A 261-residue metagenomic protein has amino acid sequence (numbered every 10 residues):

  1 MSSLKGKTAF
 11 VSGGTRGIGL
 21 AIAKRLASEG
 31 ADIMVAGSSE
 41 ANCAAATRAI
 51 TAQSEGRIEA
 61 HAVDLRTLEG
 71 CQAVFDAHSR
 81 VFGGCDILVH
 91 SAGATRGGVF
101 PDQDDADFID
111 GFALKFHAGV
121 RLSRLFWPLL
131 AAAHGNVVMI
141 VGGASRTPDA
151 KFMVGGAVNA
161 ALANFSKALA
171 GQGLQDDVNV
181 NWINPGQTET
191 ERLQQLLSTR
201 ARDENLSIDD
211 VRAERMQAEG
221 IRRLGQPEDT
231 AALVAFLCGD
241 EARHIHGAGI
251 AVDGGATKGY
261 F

Functional and structural regions predicted by a protein language model:
T8, T15-R16, S39: Conserved glycine-rich cofactor-binding loop
C71, V99-F100, D104-F112, R215: Substrate-binding pocket helix/loop in short-chain dehydrogenase/reductase
P128, G171-Q172, R243: Alpha-helical segment proximal to the catalytic Tyr-Lys
N136-L162, S166-Q175, Q187-T188, Q217: Catalytic loop of short-chain dehydrogenase/reductase
T147, A235, H246-F261: Short C-terminal tail/terminal secondary-structure segment of NAD(P)H-dependent dehydrogenase/reductase domains
L174, N179, I245-G247: Short, small/polar-rich loop/turn modules that mediate ligand/substrate recognition or access, typified
S207, E219-T230: A conserved structural motif in NAD(P)-dependent oxidoreductases
